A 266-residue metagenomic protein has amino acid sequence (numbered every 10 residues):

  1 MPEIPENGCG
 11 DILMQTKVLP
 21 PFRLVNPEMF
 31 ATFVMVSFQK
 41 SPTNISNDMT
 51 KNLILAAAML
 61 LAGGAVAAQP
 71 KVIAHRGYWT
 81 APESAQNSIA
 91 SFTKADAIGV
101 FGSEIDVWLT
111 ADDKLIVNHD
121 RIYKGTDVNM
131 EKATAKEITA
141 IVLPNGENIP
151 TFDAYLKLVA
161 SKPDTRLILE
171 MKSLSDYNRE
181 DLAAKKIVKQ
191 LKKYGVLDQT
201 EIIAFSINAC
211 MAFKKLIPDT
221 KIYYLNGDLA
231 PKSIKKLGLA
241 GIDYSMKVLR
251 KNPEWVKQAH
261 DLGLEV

Functional and structural regions predicted by a protein language model:
E3-E6, Q15-K17, E28, Q39-K40: Charged/polar low-complexity intrinsically disordered segments
T32, S37, T43-I45: Short, positively charged and aromatic/hydrophobic N-terminal segments
S46-L53: Positively charged n-region of N-terminal signal peptides that target proteins for export
L53-L61: Sec-dependent N-terminal signal peptides
A67-V266: Phosphate-group recognition and catalysis centered on beta-loop-alpha active-site segments
